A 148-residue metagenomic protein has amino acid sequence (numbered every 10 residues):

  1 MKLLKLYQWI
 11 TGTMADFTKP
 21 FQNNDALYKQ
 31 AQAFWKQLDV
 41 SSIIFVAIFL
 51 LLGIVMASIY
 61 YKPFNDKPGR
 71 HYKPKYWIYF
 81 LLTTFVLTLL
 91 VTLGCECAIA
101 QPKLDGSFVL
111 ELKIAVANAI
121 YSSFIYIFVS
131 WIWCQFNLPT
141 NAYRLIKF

Functional and structural regions predicted by a protein language model:
M1-G53: N-terminal signal-anchor transmembrane alpha-helix
S41-V46, K75-L81, I114, N118: Transmembrane alpha-helices of multi-pass eukaryotic membrane proteins
L50-I54, I120-S130: Hydrophobic cores of alpha-helical transmembrane segments in multi-pass inner/ER membrane proteins, independent
L51-I78: Membrane-helix boundary/interface segments in integral membrane proteins
P63, L93-D105: Juxtamembrane "helix-exit" motif on the non-cytosolic side of transmembrane helices
H71-V91: Transmembrane alpha-helical segments of multi-pass membrane proteins
L104-A117: Non-cytosolic membrane-interface motifs at loop->transmembrane helix junctions
I125-F148: Cytosolic juxtamembrane helix at the C-terminal end of the final transmembrane segment
